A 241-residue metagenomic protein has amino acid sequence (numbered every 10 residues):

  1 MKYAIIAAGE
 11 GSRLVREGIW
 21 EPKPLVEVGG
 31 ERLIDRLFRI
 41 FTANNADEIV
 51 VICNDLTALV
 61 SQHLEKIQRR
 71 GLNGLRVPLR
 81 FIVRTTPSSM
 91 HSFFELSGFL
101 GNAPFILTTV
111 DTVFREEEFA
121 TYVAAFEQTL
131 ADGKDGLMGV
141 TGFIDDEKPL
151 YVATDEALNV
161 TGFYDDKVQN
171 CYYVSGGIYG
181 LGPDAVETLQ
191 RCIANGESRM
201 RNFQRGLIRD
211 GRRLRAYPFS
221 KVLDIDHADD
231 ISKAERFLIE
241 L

Functional and structural regions predicted by a protein language model:
M1-I19, R212: N-terminal nucleotide-binding beta1-loop-alpha1 segment
K2-I5, R13, E31-L107, V113: Conserved N-terminal catalytic core of the sugar/cofactor nucleotidyltransferase
G9, D111, H227: Active-site glycine-centered loops adjacent to acidic/histidine catalytic or metal-binding residues that shape
W20-D35: Short catalytic helix/loop segments, enriched in acidic residues and glycine and frequently bearing histidine
L25, V152-T154, A216: A structural signal for short hydrophobic beta-strand segments in well-ordered beta-sheet cores
E27, F99, A153, G180-G182 (+1 more regions): Short, well-ordered beta-strand micro-motif
R115-I193: Conserved core of the sugar-phosphate nucleotidyltransferase
N159-D224, D229-L241: Catalytic-core segments of class I nucleotidyltransferases/pyrophosphorylases that form NMP-activated intermediates
